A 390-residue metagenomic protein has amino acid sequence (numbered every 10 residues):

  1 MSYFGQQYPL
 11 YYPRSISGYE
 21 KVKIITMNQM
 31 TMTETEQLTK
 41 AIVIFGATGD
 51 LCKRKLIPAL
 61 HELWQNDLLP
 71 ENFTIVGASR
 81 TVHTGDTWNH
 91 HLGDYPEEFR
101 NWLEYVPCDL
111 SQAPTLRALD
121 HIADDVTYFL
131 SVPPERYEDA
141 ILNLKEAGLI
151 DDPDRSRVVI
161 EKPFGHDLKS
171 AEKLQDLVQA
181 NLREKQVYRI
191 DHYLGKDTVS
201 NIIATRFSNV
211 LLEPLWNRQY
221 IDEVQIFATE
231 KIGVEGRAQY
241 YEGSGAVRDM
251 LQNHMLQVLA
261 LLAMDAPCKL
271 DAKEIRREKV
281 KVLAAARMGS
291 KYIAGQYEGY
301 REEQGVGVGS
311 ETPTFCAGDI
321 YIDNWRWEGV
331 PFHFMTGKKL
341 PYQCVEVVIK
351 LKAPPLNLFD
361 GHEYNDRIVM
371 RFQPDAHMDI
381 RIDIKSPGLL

Functional and structural regions predicted by a protein language model:
Y3-Y12, Y19, Q29: Low-complexity, intrinsically disordered or signal/transmembrane-proximal segments
S17, I25-T26: Residues marking helix boundaries in flexible regions
V22: Ligand/cofactor-recognition surfaces for anionic moieties
N28-V159, F164-L390: Secretory/organelle targeting and membrane-embedding segments
